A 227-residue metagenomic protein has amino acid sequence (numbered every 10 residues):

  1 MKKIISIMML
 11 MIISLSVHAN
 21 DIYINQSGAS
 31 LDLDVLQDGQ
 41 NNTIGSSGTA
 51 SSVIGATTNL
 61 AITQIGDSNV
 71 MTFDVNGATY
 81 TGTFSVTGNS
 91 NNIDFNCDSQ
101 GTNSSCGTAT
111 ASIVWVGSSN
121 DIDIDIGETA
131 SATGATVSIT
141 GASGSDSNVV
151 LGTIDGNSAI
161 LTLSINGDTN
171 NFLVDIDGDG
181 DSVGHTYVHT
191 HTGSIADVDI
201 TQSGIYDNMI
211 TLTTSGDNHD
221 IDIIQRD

Functional and structural regions predicted by a protein language model:
M1-M9: Bacterial Sec-dependent N-terminal signal peptides
I5, I13-A19: Sec/Tat signal peptide C-region and signal peptidase I cleavage site
L10, L15, I221-I223: Short, low-complexity polar/charged micro-motifs in intrinsically disordered terminal tails
N20-D227: Low-complexity repeat regions of mature extracellularly deployed or surface/particle-associated proteins
